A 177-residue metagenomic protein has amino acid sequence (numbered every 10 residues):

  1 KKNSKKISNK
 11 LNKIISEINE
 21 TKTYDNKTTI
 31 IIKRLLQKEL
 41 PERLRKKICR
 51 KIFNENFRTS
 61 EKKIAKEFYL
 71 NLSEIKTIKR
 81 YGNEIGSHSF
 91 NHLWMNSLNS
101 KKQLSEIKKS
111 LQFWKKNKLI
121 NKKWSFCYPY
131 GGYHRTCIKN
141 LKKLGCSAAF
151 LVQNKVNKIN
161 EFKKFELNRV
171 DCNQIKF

Functional and structural regions predicted by a protein language model:
K1, K6, S97-F177: C-terminal active-site subregion of NodB/CE4 polysaccharide deacetylases
K1-Y81: Extended, charge-rich helix/loop segments that form flexible, surface "patches" used to engage negatively charged
T23, E61, K76, G86 (+2 more regions): Residue-level signal for the start and early helices of compact helical domains
I31, F57, S89, L119-I120: Generic signal for short, ordered secondary-structure residues within or immediately flanking folded domains
F53, G86-S89, W124-Y130: Short beta-strand segments
A65, F90, F162: Residue-level signal for pocket-adjacent positions within structured domains
E67-E84, N91-L119: Alpha-helical scaffold elements lining the catalytic groove of polysaccharide deacetylases
E84-G86, E166: Short hydrophobic-acidic sequence motifs that mark active-site Asp/Glu residues
